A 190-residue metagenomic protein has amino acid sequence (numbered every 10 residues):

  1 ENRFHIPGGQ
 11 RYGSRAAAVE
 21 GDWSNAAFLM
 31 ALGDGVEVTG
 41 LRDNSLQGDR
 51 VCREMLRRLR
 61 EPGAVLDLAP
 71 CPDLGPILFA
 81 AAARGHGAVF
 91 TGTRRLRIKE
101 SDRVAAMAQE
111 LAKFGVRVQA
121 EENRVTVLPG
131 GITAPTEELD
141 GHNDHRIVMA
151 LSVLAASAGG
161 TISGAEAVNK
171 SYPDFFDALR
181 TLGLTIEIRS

Functional and structural regions predicted by a protein language model:
E1-S190: Short, structured segments at the rim of ligand-binding sites
